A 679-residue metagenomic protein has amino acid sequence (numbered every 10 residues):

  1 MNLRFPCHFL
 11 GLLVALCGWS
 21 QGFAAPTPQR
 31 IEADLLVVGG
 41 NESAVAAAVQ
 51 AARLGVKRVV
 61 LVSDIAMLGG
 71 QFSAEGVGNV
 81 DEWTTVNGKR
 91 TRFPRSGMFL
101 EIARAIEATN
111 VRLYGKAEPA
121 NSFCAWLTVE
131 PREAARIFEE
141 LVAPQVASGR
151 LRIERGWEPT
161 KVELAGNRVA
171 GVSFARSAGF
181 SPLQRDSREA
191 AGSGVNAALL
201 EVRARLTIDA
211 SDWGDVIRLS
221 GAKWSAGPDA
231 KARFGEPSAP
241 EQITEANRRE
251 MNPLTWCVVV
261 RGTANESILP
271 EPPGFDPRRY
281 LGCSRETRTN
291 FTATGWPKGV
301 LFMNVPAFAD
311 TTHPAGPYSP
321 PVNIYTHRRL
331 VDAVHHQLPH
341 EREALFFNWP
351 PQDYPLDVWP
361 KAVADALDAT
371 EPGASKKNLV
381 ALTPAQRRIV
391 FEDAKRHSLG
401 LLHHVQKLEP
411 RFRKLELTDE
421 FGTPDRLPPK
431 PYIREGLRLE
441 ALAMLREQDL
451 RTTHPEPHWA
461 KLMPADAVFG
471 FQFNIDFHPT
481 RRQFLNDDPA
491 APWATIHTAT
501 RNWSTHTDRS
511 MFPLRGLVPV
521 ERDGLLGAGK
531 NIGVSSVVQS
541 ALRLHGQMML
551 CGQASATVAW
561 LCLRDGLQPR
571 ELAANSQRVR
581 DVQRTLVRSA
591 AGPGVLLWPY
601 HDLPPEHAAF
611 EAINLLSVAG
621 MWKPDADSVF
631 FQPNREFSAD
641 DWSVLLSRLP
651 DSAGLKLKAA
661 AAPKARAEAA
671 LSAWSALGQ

Functional and structural regions predicted by a protein language model:
C7-G18: Bacterial N-terminal signal peptides
S20-A24: Boundary at the C-terminal end of the N-terminal hydrophobic targeting segment
R30-N41: Beta1/beta-strand and adjacent pyrophosphate-binding region of the FAD-binding site in flavoprotein oxidoreductases
A44: N-terminal Rossmann-fold NAD(P) dinucleotide-binding loop
Q50, V56-R58, V62-W157, K161 (+1 more regions): Conserved N-terminal/central alpha/beta ligand/cofactor-binding core
Q71, G156, G171, L199-L206 (+2 more regions): Flavin (FAD/FMN)-binding glycine-rich loop and adjacent Rossmann-like elements that form
A165-A178, G194-E201: Conserved beta-strand-loop-beta-strand element in the redox core of flavoprotein oxidoreductases
H607-G620, A626-Q679: Short, solvent-exposed alpha-helical surface patches in non-cytosolic proteins
